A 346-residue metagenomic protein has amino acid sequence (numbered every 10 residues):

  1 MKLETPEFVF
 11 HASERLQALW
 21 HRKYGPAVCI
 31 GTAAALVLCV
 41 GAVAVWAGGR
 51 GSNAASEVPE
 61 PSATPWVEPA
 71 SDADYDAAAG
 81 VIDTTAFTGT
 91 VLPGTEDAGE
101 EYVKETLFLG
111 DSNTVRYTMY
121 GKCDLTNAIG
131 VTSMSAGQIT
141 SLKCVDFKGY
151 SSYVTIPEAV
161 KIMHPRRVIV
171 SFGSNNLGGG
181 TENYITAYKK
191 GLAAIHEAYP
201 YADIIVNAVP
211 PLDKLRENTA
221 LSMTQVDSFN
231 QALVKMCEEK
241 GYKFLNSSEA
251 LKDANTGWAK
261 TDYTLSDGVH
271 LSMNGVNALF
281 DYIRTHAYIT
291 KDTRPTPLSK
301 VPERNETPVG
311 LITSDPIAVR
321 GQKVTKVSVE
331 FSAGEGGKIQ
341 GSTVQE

Functional and structural regions predicted by a protein language model:
K2-N53, E57-P65, P69, D281-S328: Conserved catalytic region of serine esterases and O-acyltransferases that act on ester linkages in lipids
W66-L107, N113: N-terminal module-boundary/linker segments of secreted carbohydrate-active enzymes
T95-T186: Conserved SGNH/GDSL esterase-like catalytic core that processes O-acyl groups on lipids and polysaccharides
Y102-E105, H164-V168, Y199-I204, K240-K243: Loop/turn elements at helix/coil->beta-strand transitions in domains of secreted/extracellular proteins
T118, G173, K189, A193-P200 (+2 more regions): Sec-exported extracytoplasmic/periplasmic mature domains
N183-G191, M223-F229: Charged helix-capping and loop-helix junction motifs
L212-Q322: Catalytic His-Asp segment of secreted/periplasmic serine-dependent ester chemistry enzymes
T325-E346: Secondary-structure capping and domain/repeat boundary segments
